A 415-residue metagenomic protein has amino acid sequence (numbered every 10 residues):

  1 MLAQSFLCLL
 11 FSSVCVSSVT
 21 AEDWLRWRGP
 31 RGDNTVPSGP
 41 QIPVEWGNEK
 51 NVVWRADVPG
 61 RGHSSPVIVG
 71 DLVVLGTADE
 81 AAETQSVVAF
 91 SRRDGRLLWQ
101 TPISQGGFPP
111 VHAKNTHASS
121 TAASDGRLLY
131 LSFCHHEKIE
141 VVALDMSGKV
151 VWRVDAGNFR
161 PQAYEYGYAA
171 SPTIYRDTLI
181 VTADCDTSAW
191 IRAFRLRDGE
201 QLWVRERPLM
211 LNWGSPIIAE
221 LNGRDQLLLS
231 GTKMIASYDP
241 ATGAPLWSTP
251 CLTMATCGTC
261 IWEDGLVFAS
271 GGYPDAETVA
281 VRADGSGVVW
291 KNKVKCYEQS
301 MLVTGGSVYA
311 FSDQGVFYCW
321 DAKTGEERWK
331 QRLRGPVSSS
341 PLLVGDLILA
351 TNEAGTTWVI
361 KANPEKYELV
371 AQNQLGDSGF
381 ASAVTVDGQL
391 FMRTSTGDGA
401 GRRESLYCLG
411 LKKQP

Functional and structural regions predicted by a protein language model:
Q4-S17: Bacterial N-terminal signal peptides
V19-P415: Noncatalytic, solvent-exposed loop/strand surfaces of beta-propeller-type extracellular/periplasmic domains
